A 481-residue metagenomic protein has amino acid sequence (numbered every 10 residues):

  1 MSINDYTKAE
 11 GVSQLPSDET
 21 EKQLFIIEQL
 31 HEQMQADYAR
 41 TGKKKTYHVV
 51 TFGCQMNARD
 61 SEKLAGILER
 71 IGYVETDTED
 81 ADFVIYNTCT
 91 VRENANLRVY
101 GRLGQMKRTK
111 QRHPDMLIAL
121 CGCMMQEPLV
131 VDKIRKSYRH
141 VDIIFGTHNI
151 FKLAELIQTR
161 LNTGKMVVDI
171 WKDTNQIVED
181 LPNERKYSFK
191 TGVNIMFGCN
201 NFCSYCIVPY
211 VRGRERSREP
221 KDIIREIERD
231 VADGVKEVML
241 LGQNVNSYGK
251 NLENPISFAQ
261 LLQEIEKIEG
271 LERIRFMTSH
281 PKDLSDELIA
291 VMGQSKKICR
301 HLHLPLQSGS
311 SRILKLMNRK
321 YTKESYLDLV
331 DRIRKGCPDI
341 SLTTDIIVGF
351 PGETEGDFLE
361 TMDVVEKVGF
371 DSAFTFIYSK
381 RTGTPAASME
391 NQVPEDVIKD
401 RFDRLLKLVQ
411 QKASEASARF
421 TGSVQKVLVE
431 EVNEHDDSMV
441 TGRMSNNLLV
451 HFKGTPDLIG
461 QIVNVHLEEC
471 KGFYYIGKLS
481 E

Functional and structural regions predicted by a protein language model:
S2, T7-S13, S388-E481: Terminal RNA-binding accessory module
S2-L241, N246-Y248, E287, L302 (+4 more regions): Proteins enriched for Cys/Gly/acidic motifs involved in redox and nucleic-acid/cofactor modification
C54, G249-G270, M317-K320, K380-Q411: Radical SAM enzyme [4Fe-4S]-AdoMet core and its adjacent flexible, acidic and glycine-rich loops/tails across
N57, R92-A95, E127, P281 (+3 more regions): Alpha-helix N-cap/loop-to-helix initiation residues
D115-L120, L129, A232-E355, E366: Conserved SAM/AdoMet-binding glycine-rich loop
F151, N201, N246, K282 (+3 more regions): Glycine-centered loop/turn positions within well-structured domains that cap or flank conserved ligand/cofactor-binding
K186-F189, C199-N201, I298, S308 (+5 more regions): Short flexible coil/turn linkers enriched for glycine and charged/polar residues that connect secondary-structure
C203, L240, F276, L304 (+6 more regions): Conserved, mostly hydrophobic/aromatic
